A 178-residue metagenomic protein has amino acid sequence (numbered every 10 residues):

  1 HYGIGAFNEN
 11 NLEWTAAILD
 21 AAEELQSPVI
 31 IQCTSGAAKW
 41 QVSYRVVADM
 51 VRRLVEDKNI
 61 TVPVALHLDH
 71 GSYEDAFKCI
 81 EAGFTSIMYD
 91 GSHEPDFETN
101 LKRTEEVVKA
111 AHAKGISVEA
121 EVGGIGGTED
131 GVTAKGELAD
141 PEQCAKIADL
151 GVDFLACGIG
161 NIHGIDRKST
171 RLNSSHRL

Functional and structural regions predicted by a protein language model:
H1-G5, R52: N-terminal amphipathic alpha-helix/helix-capping segment at the start of soluble metabolic enzymes
I4-N8, L66-H67: Short catalytic-loop micro-motif centered on adjacent basic/acidic residues
A6-E9, I30, S174: Intrinsically disordered, low-complexity regions enriched for glutamine and histidine
N11-A37, Y44-T61, G71-S169: Alpha/beta enzyme core
K168, L172-L178: Single conserved hydrophobic/aromatic residue that forms the stacking wall/gate of nucleotide- or nucleobase-binding
